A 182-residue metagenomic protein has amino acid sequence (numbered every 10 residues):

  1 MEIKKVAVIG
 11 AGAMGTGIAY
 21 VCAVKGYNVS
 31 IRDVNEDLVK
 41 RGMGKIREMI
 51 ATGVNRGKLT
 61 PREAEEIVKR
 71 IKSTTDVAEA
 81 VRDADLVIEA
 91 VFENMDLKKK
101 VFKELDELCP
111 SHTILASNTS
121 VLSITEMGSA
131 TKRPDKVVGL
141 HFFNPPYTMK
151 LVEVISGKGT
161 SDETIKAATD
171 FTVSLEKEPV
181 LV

Functional and structural regions predicted by a protein language model:
M1-T52: NAD(P)+-binding Rossmann beta1-loop-alpha1 motif at the extreme N-terminus of oxidoreductases
Y27, V154-V182: Internal alpha-helical scaffold of NAD(P)-dependent oxidoreductase catalytic cores
S30, K72-T74, I88, V138 (+1 more regions): Hydrophobic/aromatic beta-strand patches that form the interior of the parallel beta-sheet core in alpha/beta enzyme
I31-E36, K150-S156: Short beta-alpha connecting loops at secondary-structure transitions that line or flank enzyme active sites
D37-R41, T52-L115, V121-T125: Rossmann-like NAD(P)-binding element
S111-S117, G128-F143, K150, K158 (+1 more regions): Rossmann-fold dehydrogenase core element
